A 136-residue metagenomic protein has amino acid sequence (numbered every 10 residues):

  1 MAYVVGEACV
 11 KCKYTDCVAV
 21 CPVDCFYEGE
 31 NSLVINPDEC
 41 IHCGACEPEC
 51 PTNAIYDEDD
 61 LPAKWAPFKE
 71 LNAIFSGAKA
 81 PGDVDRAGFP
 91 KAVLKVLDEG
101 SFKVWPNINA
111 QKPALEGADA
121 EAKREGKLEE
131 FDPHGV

Functional and structural regions predicted by a protein language model:
M1-Y3: Short structural boundary motif marking the start of a folded domain
V5, Y14-D38, A45-A63: Iron-sulfur cluster-binding cysteine motifs and their immediate structural context in ferredoxin-like electron-transfer
V5-G6, Y27, K69, D132: Generic, ordered loop/turn and secondary-structure boundary motif
E47-V136: Flanking helices and flexible, charged tails adjoining ferredoxin-like Fe-S electron-transfer domains in multi-subunit
